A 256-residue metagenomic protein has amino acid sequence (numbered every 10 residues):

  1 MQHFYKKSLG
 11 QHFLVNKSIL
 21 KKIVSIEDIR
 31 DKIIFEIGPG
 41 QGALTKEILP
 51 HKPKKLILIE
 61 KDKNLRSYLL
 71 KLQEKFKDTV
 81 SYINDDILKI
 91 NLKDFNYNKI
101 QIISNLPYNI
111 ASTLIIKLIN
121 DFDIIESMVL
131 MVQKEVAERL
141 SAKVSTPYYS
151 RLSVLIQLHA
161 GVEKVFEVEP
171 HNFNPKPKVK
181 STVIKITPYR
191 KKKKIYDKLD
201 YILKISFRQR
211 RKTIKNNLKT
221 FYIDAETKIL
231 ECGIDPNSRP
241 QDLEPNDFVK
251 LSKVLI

Functional and structural regions predicted by a protein language model:
M1-Y201, I205: Catalytic cores of RNA-modifying enzymes
L70, L140-V144, L218, I229 (+1 more regions): Short, flexible helix/strand-to-coil boundary loops that buttress conserved ligand/catalytic motifs in alpha/beta
N172, T182, I186-P188, K194-A225 (+2 more regions): An accessory alpha-helical subdomain
V254-I256: Generic C-terminal helix-cap and adjacent flexible tail
